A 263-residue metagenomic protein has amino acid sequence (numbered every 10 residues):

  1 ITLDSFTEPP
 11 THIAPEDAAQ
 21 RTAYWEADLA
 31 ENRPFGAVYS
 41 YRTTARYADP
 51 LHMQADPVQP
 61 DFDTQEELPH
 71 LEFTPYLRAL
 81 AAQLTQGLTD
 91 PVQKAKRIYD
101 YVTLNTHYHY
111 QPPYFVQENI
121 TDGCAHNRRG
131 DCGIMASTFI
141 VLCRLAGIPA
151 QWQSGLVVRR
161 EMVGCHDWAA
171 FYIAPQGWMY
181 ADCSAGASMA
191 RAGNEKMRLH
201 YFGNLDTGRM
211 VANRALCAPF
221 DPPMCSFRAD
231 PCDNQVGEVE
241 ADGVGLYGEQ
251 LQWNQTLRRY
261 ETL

Functional and structural regions predicted by a protein language model:
I1-A45: Intrinsically disordered, low-complexity N-terminal segments that are enriched in acidic
D17, R33-H109, V116-H126: Acidic low-complexity segments
L29, Y39-T43, Q54, S154-L156 (+1 more regions): A mature extracytoplasmic/lumenal domain signature
T44-R46, N105-H109, R129-D131, V157-R160 (+1 more regions): Solvent-exposed loop/turn segments at secondary-structure junctions within structured extracellular/periplasmic domains
P91-I98, R128-C143: Active-site nucleophilic cysteine motif
L104-Q111, V141, L145: Conserved helix-loop functional segments at active or binding sites
M135-M224: Hydrophobic/aromatic-rich core segments of domains that either
F202-L263: Low-complexity, Gly/Ser/Thr/Pro-rich intrinsically disordered linker/tail segments
